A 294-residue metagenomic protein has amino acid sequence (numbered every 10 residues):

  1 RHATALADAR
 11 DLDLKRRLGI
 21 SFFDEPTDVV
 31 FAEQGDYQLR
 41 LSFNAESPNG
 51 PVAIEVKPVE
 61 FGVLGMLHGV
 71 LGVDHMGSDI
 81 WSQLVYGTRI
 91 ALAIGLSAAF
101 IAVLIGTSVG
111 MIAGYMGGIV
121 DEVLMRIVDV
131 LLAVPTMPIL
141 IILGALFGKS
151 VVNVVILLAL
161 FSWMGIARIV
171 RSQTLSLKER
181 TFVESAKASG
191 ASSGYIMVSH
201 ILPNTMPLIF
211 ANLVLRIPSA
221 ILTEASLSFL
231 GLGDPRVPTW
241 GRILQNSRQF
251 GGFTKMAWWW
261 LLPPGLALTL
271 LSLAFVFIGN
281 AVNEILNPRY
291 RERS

Functional and structural regions predicted by a protein language model:
R1-M76, S294: Membrane-topology segments of multi-pass transport proteins
V73-S294: Alpha-helical transmembrane segments of integral membrane proteins, especially multi-pass inner/plasma-membrane
